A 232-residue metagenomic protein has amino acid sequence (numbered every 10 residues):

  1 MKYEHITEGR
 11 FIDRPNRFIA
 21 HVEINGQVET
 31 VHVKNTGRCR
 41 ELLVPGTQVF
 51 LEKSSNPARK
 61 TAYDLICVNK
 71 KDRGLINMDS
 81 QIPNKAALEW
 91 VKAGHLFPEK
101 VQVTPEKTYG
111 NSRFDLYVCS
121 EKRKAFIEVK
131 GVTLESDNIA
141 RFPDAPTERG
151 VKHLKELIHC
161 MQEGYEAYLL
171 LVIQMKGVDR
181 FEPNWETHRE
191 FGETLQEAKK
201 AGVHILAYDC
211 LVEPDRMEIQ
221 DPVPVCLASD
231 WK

Functional and structural regions predicted by a protein language model:
G9, F114-D144, L157: Conserved catalytic cores of phosphodiester-cleaving nucleases, focusing on short active-site segments
N16-H21: Short aromatic-glycine-enriched beta-strand elements
Q27-E41: Beta-strand/loop nucleic-acid-binding surfaces
R40, R73-V103: Acidic-basic catalytic patches of nuclease active cores, encompassing PD-(D/E)XK and other metal-cofactor nuclease
P45-N56, D209: Flexible glycine-rich surface loops and low-complexity tracts that mediate binding to linear polymers
P57-R73: OB-fold/S1-family single-stranded nucleic acid-binding modules
N138-E148, I158-T187, D209: Nucleic-acid nuclease catalytic cores
Q174-K232: Domain-level recognition of nuclease-like catalytic cores that cleave nucleotide substrates
